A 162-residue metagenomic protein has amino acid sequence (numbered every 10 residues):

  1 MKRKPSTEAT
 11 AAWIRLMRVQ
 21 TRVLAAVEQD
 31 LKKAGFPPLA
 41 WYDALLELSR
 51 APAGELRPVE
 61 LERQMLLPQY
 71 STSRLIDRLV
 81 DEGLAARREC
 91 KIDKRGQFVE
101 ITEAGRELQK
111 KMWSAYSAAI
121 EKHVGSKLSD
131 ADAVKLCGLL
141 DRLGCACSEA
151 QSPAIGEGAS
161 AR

Functional and structural regions predicted by a protein language model:
M1-A34, S160-R162: N-terminal leader segment of winged-helix/HTH proteins
M1-P5, D130-R162: C-terminal regulatory/oligomerization modules of transcriptional regulators
E8, A12, A40-W41, A104 (+1 more regions): N-terminal positioning helix adjacent to the helix-turn-helix/winged-helix DNA-binding module
R15, D43-E47, E107: Pre-recognition alpha-helix immediately N-terminal to the DNA-recognition helix within helix-turn-helix or winged-helix
A26-P68, I155-E157: N-terminal helix-turn-helix DNA-binding core of bacterial DNA-binding proteins
P58, I76-D77: Short, hydrophobic-biased segments on the C-terminal half of alpha helices that form "recognition helices"
D77-K135: Charged, amphipathic alpha-helical coiled-coil/dimerization segments
